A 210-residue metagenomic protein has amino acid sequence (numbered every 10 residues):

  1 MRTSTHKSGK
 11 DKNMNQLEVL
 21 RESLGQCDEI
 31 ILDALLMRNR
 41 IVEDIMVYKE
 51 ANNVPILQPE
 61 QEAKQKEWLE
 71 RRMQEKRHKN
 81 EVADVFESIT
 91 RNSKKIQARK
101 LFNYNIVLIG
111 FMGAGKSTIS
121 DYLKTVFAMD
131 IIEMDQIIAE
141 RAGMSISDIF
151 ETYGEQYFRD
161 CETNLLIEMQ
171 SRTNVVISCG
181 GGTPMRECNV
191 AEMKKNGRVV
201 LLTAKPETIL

Functional and structural regions predicted by a protein language model:
R2-N103: Domain-level signature for soluble enzymes in the chorismate/prephenate branch of the shikimate pathway
L108: Hydrophobic anchor at the beta1->P-loop junction of P-loop NTPases
F111: P-loop (Walker A) phosphate-binding loop of NTP-binding proteins
A114: ATP-binding Walker
S117: Walker A/P-loop
D130-T183, E187-A191: ATP-dependent small-molecule kinase phosphotransfer cores that center on conserved nucleotide phosphate-binding segments
M193-L210: Conserved phosphate-donor/acceptor-positioning beta-strand/loop module used by diverse small-molecule
